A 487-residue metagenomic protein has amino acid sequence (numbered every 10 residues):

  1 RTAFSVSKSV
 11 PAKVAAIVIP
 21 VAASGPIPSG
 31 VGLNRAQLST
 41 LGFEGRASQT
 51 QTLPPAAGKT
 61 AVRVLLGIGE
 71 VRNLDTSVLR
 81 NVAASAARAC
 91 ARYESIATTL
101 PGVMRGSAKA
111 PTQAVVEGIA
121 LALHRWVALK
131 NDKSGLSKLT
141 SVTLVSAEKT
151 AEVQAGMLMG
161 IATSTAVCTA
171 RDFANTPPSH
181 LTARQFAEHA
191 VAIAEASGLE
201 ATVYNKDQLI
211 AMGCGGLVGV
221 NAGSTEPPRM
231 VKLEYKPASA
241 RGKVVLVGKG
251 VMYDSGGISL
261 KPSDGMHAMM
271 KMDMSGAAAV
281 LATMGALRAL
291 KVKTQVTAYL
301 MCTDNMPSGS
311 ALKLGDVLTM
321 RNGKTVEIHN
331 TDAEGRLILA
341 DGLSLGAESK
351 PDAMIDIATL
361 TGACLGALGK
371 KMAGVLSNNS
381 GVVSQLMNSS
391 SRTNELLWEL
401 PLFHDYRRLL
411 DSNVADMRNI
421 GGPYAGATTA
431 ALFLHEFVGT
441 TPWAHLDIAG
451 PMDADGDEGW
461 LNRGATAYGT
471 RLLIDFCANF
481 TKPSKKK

Functional and structural regions predicted by a protein language model:
R1-G250: Short amphipathic alpha-helical segment within the helicase RecA-like ATPase core that mediates nucleic-acid
S48, A187-K487: A generic structural signal for tightly packed, nonpolar segments enriched in small/aliphatic residues
